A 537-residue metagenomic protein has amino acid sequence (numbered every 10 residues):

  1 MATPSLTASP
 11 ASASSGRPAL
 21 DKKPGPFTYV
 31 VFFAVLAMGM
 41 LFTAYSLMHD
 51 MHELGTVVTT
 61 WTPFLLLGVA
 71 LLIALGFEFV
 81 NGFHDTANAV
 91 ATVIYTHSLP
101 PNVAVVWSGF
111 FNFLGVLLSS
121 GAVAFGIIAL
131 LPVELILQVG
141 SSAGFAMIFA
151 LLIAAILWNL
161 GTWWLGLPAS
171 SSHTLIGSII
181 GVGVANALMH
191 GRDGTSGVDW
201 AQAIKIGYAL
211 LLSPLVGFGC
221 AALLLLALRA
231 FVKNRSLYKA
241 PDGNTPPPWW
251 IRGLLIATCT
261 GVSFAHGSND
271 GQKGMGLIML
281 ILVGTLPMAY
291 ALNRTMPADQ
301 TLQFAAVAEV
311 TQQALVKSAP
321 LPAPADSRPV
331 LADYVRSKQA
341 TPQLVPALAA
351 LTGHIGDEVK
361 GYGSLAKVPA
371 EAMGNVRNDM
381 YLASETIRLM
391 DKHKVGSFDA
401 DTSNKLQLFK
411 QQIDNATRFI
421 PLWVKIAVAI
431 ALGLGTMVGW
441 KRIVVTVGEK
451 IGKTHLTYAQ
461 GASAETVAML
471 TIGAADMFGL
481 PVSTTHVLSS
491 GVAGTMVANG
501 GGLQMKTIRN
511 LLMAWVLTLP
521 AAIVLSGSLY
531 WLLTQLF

Functional and structural regions predicted by a protein language model:
P4-I73, F125-A146, K233-N244, L406-T457: Helix-loop-helix hairpins and the membrane-proximal interhelical loops of multi-pass alpha-helical transport proteins
G16-P18, P287-W423: Low-complexity, proline/glycine-enriched hydrophobic segments characteristic of transmembrane helices
L20-P26, N499-I523: Interfacial loop-to-transmembrane junctions
L71, L75-T86, N112-F125, L151 (+13 more regions): Transmembrane alpha-helical segments of multi-pass membrane transport proteins and ion-pumping complexes
F83-I94, S98-P101, L165-G177, G271-I278 (+2 more regions): Short, non-helical or kinked segments that cap or interrupt transmembrane helices
H97-F110, Y458-A462, G500, Q504-L511: Membrane-interface alpha-helices at helix entry/exit sites of multi-pass transporters
W164, G448-T484, L511-W515: Hydrophobic alpha-helical bundle architecture
P168, I176, I180, V184 (+2 more regions): Glycine-rich, mobile lid/loop segments that gate access to catalytic sites or pores
